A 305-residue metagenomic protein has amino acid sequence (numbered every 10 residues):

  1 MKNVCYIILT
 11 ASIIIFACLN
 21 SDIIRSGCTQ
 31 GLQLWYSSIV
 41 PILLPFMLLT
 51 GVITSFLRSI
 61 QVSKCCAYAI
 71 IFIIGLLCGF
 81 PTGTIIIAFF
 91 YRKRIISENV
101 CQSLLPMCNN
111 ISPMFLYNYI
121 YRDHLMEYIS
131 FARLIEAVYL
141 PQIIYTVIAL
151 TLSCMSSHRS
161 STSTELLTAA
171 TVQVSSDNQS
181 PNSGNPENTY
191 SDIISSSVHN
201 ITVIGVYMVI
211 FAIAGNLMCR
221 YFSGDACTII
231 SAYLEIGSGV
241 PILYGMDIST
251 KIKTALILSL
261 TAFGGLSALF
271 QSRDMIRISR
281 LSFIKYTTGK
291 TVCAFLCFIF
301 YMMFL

Functional and structural regions predicted by a protein language model:
K2-I60, S197: N-terminal signal-anchor module of multipass membrane proteins
I7-L19, M47-G51, I120, V138-L150 (+2 more regions): Hydrophobic core segments of alpha-helical transmembrane domains in multi-pass membrane transport and ion-translocation
A17-T29, T54-Q61, N118-I120, G215-A226 (+3 more regions): Transmembrane helix-loop junctions in multi-pass membrane proteins
R25-T29, F89-I95, S180-V198: Cytosolic juxtamembrane amphipathic/interface segments immediately preceding and feeding into a transmembrane helix
K64-L125, I230-I276: Alpha-helical membrane segments and immediately flanking helix-loop junctions that form or couple to the substrate/ion
I96-S153, M275-I299: Membrane-core helix-loop-helix motifs of multi-pass transport proteins
C154-S195: Intrinsically disordered, low-complexity non-transmembrane regions of multi-pass membrane transporters
Y190, I194-T261: Transmembrane helical segments that form the transport core of multi-pass membrane transport proteins
